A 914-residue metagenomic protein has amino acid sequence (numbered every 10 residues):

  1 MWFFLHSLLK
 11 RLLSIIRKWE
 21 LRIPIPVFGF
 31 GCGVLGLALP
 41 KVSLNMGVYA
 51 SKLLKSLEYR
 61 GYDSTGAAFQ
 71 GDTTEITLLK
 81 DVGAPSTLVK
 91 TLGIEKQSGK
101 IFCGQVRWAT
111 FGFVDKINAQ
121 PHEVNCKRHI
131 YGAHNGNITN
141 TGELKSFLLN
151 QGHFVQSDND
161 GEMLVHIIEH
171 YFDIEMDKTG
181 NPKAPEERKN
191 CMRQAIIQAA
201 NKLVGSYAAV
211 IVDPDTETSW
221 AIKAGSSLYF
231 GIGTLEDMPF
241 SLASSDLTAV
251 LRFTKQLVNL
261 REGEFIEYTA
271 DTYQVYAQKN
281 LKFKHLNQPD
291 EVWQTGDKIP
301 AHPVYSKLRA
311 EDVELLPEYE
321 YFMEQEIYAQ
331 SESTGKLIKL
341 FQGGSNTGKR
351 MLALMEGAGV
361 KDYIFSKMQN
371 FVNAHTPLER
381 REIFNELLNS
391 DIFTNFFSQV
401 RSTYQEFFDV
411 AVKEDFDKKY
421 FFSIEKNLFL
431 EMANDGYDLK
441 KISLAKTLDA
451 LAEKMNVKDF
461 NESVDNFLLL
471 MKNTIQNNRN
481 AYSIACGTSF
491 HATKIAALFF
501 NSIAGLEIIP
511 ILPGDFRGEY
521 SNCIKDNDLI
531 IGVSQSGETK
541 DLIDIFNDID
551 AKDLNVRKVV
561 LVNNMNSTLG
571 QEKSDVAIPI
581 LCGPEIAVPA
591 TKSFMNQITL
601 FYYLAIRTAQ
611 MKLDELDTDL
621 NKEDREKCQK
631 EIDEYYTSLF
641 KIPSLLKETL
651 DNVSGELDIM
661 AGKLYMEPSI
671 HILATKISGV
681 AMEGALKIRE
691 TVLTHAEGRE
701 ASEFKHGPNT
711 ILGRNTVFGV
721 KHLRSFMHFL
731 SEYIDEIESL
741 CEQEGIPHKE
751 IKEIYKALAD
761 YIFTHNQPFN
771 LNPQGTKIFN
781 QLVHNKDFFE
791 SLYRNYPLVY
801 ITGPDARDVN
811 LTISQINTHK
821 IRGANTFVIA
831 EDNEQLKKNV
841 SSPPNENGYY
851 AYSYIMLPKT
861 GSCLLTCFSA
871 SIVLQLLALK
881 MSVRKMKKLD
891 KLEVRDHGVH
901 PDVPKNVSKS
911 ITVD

Functional and structural regions predicted by a protein language model:
L5-R479, T649-E656, K820, I911-V913: Conserved short alpha-helical segments that host acidic/polar catalytic motifs at enzyme active sites
F28-F30, F499-E507, I511, V692 (+1 more regions): In a subset of proteins, long, contiguous C-terminal domains/tails are tracked
L39-V42, D72-T74, A84, W108-F111 (+28 more regions): Short, glycine-/Ser/Thr-/acidic-enriched flexible segments
P40-N45, H170-T179, E217-T218, E236 (+3 more regions): Short helix-capping/linker segments at secondary-structure and domain boundaries
G104-I117, T347, L439, S443-L470 (+4 more regions): Glycine-rich oxoanion-binding loops at beta->alpha junctions
L164, T179-G180, N190-R193, A609-S654 (+1 more regions): Internal, active-site/partner-interface "lid" segment
S366, P377, E382, D391-D435 (+9 more regions): Glycine-rich phosphate-binding loops that contact phosphosugars or nucleotide phosphates
M660-L811: Acidic catalytic cores of enzymes that act on phosphate-bearing nucleotides/polynucleotides
